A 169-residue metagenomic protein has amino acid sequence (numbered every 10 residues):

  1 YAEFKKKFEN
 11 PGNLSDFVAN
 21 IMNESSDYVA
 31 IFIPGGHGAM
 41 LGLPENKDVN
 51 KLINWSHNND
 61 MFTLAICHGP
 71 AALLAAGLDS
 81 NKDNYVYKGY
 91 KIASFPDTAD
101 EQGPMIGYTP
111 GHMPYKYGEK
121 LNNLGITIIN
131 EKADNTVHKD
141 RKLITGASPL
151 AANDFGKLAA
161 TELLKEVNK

Functional and structural regions predicted by a protein language model:
Y1-N59, A72-K169: Extended, subdomain-level signal for the structured scaffold at the beginning of enzyme domains
D60-L64: Conserved, well-structured core segments that form or line functional sites
A65-P70: Short, thiol/selenol-centered motifs that function as redox-active sites or metal-ligating centers
